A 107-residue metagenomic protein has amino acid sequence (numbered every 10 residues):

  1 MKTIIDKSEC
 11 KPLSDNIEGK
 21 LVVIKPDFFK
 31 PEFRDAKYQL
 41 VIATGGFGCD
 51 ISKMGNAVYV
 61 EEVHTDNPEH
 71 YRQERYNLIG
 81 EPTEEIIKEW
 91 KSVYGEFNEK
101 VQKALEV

Functional and structural regions predicted by a protein language model:
M1-E18, K25-F28: Mixed-charge, Lys/Arg-rich low-complexity intrinsically disordered regions
M1-K2, V22, I42, V63 (+1 more regions): A detector of low-complexity, intrinsically disordered, Ser/Thr/Gly/Pro/Ala-rich segments
T3-I4, N16, V41, L78 (+1 more regions): Generic short N-terminal amphipathic or hydrophobic helices
L13-D15, G48-I51, I79: Short, exposed beta-strand/loop patches in secreted or surface proteins that constitute
G19-L21, D35-L40, Y76, K88-S92: Generic alpha-helical hydrophobic packing signal
P26-E74: Basic/aromatic-rich interaction segments and small domains that mediate binding to polyanionic partners
G55-V107: Intrinsically disordered, low-complexity, charged/polar segments
